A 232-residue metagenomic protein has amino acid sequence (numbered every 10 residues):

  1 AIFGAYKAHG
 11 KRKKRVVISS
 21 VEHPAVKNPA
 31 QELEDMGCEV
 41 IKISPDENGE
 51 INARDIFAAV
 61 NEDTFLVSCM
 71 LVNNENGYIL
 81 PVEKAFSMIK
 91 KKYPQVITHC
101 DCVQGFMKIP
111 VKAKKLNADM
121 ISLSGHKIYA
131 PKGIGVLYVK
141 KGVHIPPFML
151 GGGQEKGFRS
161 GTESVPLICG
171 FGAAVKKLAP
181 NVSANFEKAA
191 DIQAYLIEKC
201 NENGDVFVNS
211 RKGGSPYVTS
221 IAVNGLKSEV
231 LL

Functional and structural regions predicted by a protein language model:
A1-L232: Pyridoxal 5′-phosphate
